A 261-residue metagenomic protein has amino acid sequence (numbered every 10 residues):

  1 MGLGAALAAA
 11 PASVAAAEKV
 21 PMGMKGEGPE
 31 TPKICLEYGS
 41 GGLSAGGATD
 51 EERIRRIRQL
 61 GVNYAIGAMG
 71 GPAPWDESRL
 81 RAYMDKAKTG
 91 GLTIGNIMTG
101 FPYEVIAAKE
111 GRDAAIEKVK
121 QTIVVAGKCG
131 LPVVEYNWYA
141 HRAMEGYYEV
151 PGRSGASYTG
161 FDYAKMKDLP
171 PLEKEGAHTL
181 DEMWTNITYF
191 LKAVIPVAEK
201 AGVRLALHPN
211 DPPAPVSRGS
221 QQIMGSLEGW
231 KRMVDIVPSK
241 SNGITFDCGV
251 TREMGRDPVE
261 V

Functional and structural regions predicted by a protein language model:
M1-E18: N-terminal export signals
V20-D50: Boundary/entry segment of secreted carbohydrate-active catalytic domains
T31-C35, N63-I66, G91-N96, P132-E135 (+2 more regions): Structural preference for beta-strand elements that scaffold enzyme active sites
G42-I57, L80-Y83, A115-I123, R256-V261: Short, acidic/polar
T49-A68, C129-V133: Catalytic domains of carbohydrate-active enzymes, especially glycoside hydrolases
I57, A65, A126, H208 (+1 more regions): Conserved, mostly hydrophobic/aromatic
A68-T188, K192, E199-K200, V250: Structural motif corresponding to the early beta-alpha repeats
P170-V261: Acidic/histidine-rich catalytic cores of soluble enzymes
